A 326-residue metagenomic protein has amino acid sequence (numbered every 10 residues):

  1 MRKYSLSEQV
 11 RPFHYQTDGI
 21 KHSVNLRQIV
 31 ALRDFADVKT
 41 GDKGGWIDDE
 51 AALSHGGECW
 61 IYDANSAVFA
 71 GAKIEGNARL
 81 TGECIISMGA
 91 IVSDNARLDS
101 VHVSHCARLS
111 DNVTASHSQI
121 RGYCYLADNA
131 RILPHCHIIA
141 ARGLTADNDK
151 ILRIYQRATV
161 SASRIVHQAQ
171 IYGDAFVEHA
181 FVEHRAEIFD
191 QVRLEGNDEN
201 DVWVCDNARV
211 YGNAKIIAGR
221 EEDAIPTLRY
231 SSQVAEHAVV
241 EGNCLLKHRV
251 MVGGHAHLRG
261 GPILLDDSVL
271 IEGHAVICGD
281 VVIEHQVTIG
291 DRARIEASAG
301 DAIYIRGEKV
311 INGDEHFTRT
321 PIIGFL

Functional and structural regions predicted by a protein language model:
M1-E58, Y62-A64, N77, E83 (+31 more regions): Terminal amphipathic alpha-helical/low-complexity segments used for targeting or macromolecular assembly
A67-K73: Extracellular repeat-rich scaffold modules on cell surfaces
